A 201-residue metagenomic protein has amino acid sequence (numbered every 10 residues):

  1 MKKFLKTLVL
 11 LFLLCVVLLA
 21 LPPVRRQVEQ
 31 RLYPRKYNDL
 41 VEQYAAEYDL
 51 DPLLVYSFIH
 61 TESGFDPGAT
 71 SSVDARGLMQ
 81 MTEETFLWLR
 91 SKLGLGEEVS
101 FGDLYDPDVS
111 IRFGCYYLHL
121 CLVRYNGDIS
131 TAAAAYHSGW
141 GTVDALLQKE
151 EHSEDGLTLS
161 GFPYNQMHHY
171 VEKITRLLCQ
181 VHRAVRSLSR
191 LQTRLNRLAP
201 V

Functional and structural regions predicted by a protein language model:
M1-L5: Short, Lys/Arg-rich N-terminal segment immediately upstream of the first membrane anchor
K6-P23: Hydrophobic membrane-insertion alpha-helices, especially the h-region of bacterial N-terminal signal peptides
A20-V201: Catalytic glycan-binding domains that act on GlcNAc-containing polysaccharides
